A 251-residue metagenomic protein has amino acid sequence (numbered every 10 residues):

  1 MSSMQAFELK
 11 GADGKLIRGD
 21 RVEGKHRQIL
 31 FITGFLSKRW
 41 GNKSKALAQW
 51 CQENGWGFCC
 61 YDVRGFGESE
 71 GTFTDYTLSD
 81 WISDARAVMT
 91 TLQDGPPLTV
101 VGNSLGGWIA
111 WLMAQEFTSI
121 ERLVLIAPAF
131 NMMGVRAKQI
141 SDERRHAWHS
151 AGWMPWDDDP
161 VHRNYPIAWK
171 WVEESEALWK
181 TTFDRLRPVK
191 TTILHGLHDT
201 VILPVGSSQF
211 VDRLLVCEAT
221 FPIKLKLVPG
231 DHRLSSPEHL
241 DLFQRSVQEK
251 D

Functional and structural regions predicted by a protein language model:
M1-G24: N-terminal cap/lid segment of alpha/beta-hydrolase-fold proteins
H26-G34: Short beta-strand element of the alpha/beta-hydrolase
F35-A48, V205: The serine-hydrolase catalytic nucleophile loop
S44-E70: Conserved alpha/beta-hydrolase
G67-L92: Catalytic nucleophile-loop/oxyanion-hole region of alpha/beta-hydrolase and closely related hydrolase-like folds
V100-G102, I126: Short beta-strand immediately N-terminal to the catalytic nucleophile in serine-hydrolase-like folds
G102-G106, A110: Gly/Ala-rich beta-loop-alpha elbow adjacent to hydrolase catalytic centers
S119-P222, K226-Q244, Q248-D251: The alpha/beta-hydrolase serine catalytic core
